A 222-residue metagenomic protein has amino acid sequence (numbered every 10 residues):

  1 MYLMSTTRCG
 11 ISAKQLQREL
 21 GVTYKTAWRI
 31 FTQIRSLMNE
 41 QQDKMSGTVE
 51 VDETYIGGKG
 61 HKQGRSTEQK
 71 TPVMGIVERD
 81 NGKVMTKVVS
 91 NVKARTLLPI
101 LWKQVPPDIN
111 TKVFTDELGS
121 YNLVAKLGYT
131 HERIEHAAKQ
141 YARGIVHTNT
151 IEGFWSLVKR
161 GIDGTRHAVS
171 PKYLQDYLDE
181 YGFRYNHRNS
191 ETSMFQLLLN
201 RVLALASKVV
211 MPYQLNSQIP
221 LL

Functional and structural regions predicted by a protein language model:
M1-L222: Residue-level recognition of single "structural anchor" positions that define or cap local secondary structure
